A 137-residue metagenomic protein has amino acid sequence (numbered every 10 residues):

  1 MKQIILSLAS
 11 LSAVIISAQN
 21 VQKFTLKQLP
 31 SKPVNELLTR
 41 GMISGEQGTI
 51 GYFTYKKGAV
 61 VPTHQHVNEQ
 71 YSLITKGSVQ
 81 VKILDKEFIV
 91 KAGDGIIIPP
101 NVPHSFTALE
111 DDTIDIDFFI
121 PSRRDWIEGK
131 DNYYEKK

Functional and structural regions predicted by a protein language model:
M1-V21: Bacterial Sec-dependent N-terminal signal peptides
I15-Q47, Y52, K130-K137: A short, N-terminal "cap"/entry segment at the start of jelly-roll beta-barrel domains of the cupin/DSBH fold
T49, S78-Q80, E87, P103 (+1 more regions): Structural motif
G51-Q65: Conserved short histidine dyad/triad with adjacent acidic residue
N68-V79, L84: Glycine- and acidic-residue-biased ligand/ion/polar-headgroup-sensing regions
S78, G95-P99, F118, N132 (+1 more regions): A beta-strand edge to alpha-helix "cap/lid" segment located at domain peripheries
D85-P100: Short acidic-glycine-tyrosine-enriched beta hairpin
N101-D125: Ligand-binding loop in jelly-roll beta-barrel domains
